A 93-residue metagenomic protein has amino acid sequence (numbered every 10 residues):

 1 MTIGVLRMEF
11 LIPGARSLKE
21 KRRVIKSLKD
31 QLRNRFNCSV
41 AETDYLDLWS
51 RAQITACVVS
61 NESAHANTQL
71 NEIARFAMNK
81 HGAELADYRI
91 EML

Functional and structural regions predicted by a protein language model:
I3, A41-E62, E91: Short, charge-patterned binding micro-sites
G4-P13: Short glycine-/aliphatic-rich beta-strand segments at the starts of folded cytosolic domains
I12-R16, S60-E62: A generic structural motif
K21: C-terminal binding/interaction regions
V58-L93: C-terminal structural segments of small proteins and small subunits
